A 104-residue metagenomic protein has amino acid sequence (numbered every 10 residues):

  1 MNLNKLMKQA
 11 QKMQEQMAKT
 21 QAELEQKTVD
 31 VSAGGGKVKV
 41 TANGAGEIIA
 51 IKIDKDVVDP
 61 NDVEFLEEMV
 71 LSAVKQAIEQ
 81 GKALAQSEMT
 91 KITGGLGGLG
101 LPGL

Functional and structural regions predicted by a protein language model:
M1-D30, Q80-L104: Long amphipathic alpha-helical segments used for membrane anchoring, targeting, substrate engagement, or oligomerization
N2-N4, N43, K75: Asparagine-centered polar/low-complexity signal
A10, G46, V70: Residue-level signature of catalytic and energy-coupling elements of molecular machines, predominantly ATP/GTP-dependent
D30-K52: N-terminal intrinsically disordered, cationic/polar leader segments that include organellar targeting peptides
D54-D56, D62, K91-G97: Structured functional modules or segments
K55, E68-M69: Generic detector of well-ordered alpha-helical packing
M69, A73-L84: Stable alpha-helical structural segments in soluble proteins, enriched in small hydrophobic residues
